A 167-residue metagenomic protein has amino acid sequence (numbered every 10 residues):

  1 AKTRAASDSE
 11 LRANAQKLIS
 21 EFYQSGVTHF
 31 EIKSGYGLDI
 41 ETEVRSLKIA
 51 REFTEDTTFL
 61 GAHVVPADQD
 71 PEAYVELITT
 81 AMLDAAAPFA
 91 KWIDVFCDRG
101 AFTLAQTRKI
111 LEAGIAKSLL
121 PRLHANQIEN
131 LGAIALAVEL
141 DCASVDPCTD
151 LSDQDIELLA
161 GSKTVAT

Functional and structural regions predicted by a protein language model:
K2-Q16, S20, T28-L131: Metal-coordinating catalytic core of metallo-dependent amide/deamination hydrolases
L120-P121, N130-T167: Active-site-adjacent C-terminal substructures of enzyme catalytic domains
